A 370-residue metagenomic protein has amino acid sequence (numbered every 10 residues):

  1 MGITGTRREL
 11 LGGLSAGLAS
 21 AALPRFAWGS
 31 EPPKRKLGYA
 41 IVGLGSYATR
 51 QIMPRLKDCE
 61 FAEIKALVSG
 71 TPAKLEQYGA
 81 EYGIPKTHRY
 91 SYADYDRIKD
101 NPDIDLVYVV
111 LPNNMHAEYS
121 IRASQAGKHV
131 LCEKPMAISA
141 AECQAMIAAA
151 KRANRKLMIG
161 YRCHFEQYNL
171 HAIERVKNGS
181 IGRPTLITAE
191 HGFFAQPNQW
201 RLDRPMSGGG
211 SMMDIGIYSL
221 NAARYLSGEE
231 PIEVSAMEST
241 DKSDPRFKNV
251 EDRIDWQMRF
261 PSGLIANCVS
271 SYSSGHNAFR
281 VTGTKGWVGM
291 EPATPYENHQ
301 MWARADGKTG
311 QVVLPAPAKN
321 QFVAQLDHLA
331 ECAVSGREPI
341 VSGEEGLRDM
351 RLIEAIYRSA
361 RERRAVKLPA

Functional and structural regions predicted by a protein language model:
M1-L18: N-terminal secretory signal peptides and thylakoid transit peptides that target proteins across membranes
G13-G83: N-terminal Rossmann-like dinucleotide-binding module
Y47-A48, K156, C163-K248, Q257 (+1 more regions): Predominantly a Rossmann-like dinucleotide-binding segment in NAD(P)-dependent oxidoreductases
H88-A93: Short acidic-hydrophobic, aromatic-tinged amphipathic segments that line or gate anion-handling sites
L106, P112-N113, A117-H164, G179: Beta-strand-loop-alpha-helix segment that lines the small-molecule cofactor/substrate pocket of alpha/beta enzymes
C132, L157-I159, T188, C268 (+1 more regions): Hydrophobic residues in well-ordered beta-strands that form the structural core
R162, A278-R348, V366-A370: C-terminal glycine/acidic-rich active-site capping loop/insertion
N221-E297, V323-R337: Contiguous beta-strand/loop segments that form the cofactor/metal-binding neighborhood of enzyme cores
